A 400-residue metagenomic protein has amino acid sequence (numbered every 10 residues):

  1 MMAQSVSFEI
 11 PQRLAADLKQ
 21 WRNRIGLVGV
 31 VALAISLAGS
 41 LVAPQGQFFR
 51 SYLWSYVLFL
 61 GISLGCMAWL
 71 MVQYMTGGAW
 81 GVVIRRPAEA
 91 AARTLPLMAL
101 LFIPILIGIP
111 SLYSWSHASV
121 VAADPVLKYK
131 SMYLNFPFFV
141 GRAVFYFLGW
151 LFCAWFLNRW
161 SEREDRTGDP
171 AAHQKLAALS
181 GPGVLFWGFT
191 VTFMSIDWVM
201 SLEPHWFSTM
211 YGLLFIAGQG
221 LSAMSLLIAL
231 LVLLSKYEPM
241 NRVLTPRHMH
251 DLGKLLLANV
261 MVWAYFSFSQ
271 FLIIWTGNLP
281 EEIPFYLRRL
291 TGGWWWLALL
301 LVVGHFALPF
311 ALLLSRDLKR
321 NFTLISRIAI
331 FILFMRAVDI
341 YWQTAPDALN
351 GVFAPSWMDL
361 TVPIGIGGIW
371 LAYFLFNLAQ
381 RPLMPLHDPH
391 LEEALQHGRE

Functional and structural regions predicted by a protein language model:
M2-S63, S131, E393, G398-E400: N-terminal regions that are enriched for targeting/export leaders and immediately downstream pro/stem segments
A16-G39, K130-L301, L318, D388-L391: Long, contiguous internal "core" modules enriched in hydrophobic/ aromatic residues
D17, W21, S119-D124, G304-P309 (+1 more regions): TerminUS-proximal long segments
A38-G46, D197-P204, Y341-L349: Juxtamembrane "helix-exit" motif on the non-cytosolic side of transmembrane helices
F49-Y56, I84-R86, P204-I216, L287 (+1 more regions): Non-cytosolic membrane-interface motifs at loop->transmembrane helix junctions
V57-R166, G183: Transmembrane-helix bundle segments that line or gate the permeation/cavity pathway in multi-pass membrane proteins
I62-M71, L100-P104, A143-A154, A217-V232 (+2 more regions): Hydrophobic cores of alpha-helical transmembrane segments in multi-pass inner/ER membrane proteins, independent
R93-P110, A258-S267, I328-M335: Hydrophobic alpha-helical membrane-insertion segments
